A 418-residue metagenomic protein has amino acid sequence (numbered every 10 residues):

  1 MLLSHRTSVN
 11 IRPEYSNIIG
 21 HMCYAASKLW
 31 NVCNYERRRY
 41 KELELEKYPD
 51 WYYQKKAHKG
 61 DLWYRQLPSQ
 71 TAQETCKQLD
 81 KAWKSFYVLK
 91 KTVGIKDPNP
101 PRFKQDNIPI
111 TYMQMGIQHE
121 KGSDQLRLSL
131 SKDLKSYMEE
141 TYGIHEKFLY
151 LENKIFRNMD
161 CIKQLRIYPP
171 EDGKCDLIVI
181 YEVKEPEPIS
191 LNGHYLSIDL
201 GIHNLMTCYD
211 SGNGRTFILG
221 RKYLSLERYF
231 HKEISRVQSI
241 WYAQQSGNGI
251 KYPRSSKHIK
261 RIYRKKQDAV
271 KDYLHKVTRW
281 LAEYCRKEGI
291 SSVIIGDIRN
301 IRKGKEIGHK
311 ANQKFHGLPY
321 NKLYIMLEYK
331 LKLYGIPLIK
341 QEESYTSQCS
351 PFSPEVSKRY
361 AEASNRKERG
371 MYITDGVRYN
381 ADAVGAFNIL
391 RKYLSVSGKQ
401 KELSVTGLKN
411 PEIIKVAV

Functional and structural regions predicted by a protein language model:
M1-E74: Gly/serine-rich nucleotide phosphate-binding loop at the start of the catalytic core of nucleotide/ADP-ribose-handling
L3-S4, N17, E171-V418: Positively charged, helix-rich recognition surfaces that bind polyanionic ligands
S4-S8, K147-F148, Q164, Y195: Well-ordered beta-strand positions in beta-sheet-rich domains
A26, T75-W83, I259-K266: Short amphipathic alpha-helical coiled-coil/interface segments
C33, E74-F86, A383-Y393, S397: Stable alpha-helical structural segments in soluble proteins, enriched in small hydrophobic residues
N34-R37, K41, W83, Y87-G94 (+1 more regions): Long, hydrophobic, amphipathic alpha-helical segments used as structural scaffolds
P49-P170, Q313, G317: Acidic carboxylate diad motif detector
